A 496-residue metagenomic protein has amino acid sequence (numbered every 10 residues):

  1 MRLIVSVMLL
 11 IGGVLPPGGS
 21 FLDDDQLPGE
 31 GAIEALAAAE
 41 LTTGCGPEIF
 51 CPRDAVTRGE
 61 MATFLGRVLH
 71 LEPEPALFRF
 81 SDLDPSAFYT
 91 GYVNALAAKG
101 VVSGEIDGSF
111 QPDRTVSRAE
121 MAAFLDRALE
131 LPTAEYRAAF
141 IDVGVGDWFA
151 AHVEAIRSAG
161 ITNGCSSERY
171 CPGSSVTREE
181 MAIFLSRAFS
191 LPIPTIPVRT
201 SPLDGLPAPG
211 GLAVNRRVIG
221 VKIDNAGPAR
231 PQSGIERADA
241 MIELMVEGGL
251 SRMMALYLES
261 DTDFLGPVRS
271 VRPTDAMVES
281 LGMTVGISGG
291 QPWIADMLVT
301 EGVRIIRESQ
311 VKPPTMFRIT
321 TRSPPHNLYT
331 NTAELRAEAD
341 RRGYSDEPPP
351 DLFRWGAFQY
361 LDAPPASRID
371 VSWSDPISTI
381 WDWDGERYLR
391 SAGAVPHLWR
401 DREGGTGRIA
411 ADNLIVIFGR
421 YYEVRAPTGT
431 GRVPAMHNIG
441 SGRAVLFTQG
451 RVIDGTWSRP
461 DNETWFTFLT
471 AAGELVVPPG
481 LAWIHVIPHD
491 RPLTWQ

Functional and structural regions predicted by a protein language model:
R2, S6-P28, T43-Y92, K99-A119 (+3 more regions): Feature responds to low-complexity, polar/acidic, surface-exposed segments characteristic of secreted/exported proteins
G29-P47, R217: N-terminal targeting signals for Sec/Tat export/insertion, comprising classic cleavable signal peptides
I33-L36, L96, I156: Extracellular/surface recognition and adhesion modules
V198-I242, E247-Q496: A surface/extracellular/periplasmic glyco- and lipid-processing/surface-interacting theme
